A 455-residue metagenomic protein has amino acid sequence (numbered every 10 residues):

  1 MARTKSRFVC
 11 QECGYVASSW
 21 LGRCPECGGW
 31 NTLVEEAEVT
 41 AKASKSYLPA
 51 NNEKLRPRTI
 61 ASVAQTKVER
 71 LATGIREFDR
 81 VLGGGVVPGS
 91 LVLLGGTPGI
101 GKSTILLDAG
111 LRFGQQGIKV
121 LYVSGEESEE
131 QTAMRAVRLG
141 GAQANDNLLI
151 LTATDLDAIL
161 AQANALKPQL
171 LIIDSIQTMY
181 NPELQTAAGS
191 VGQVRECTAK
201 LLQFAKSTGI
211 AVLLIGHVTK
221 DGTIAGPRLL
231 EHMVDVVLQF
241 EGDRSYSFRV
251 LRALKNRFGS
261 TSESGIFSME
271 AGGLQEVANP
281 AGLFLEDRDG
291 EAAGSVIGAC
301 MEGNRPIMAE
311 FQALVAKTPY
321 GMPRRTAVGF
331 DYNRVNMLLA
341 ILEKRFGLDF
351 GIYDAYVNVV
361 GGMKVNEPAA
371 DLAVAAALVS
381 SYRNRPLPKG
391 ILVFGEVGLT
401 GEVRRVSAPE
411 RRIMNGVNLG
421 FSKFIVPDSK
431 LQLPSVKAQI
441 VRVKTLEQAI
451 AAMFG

Functional and structural regions predicted by a protein language model:
A2-E12, V16-R80, V87-G95, I100-L111 (+5 more regions): Peripheral, non-AAA+ core regions of ATP-driven protein-machinery
V120-S124: Conserved RecA-like ASCE P-loop NTPase motor core of nucleic-acid helicases/translocases
G125-Q131: Conserved Walker A/P-loop ATP-binding site and its immediately adjacent core in helicase/helicase-like ATPase domains
